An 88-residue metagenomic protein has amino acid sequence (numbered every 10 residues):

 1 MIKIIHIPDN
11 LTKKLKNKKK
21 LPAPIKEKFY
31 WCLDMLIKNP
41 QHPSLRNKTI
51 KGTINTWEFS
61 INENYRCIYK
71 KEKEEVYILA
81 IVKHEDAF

Functional and structural regions predicted by a protein language model:
M1-I5, T12, K16-K18, A23-K26 (+2 more regions): Enriched for short, Lys/Arg-rich terminal
H6-P8, K51: Residues marking helix boundaries in flexible regions
L11-T12, L45: A short alpha-helix capping/helix-coil boundary motif
C32, G52-I54, E72, V76: A periodicity- and composition-biased signal for non-globular, repetitive helical segments
D34-F59: A short, surface-exposed loop/turn module that caps and links secondary-structure elements
